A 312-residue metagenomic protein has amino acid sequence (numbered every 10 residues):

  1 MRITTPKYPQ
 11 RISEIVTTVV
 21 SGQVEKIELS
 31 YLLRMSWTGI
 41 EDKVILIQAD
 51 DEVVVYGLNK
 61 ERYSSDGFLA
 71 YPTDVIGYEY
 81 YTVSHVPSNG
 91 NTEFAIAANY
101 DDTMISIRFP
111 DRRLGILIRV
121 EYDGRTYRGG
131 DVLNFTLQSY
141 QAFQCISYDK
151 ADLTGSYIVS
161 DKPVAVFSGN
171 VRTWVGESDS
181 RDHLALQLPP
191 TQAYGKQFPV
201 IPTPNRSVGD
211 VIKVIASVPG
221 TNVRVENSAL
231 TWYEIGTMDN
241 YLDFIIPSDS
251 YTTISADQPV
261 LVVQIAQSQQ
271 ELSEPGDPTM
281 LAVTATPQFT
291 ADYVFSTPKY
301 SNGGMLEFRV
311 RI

Functional and structural regions predicted by a protein language model:
M1-I312: Extracellular lectin-like interaction modules
